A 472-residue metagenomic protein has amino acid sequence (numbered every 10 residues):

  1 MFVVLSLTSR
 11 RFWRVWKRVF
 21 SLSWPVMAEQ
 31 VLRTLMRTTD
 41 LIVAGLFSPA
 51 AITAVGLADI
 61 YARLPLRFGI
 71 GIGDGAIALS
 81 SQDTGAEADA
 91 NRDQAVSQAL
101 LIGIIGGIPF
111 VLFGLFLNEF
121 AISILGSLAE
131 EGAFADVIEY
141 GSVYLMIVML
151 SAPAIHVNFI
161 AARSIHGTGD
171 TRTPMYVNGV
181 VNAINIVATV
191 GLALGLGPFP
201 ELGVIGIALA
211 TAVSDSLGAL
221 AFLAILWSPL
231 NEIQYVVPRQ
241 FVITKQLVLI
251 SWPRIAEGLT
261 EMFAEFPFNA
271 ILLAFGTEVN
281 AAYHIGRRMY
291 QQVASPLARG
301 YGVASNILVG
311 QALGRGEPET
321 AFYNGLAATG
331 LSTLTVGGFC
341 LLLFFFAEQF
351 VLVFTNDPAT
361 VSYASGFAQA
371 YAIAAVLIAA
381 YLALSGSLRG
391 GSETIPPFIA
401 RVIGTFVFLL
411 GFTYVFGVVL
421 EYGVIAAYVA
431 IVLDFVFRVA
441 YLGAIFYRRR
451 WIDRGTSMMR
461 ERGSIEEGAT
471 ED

Functional and structural regions predicted by a protein language model:
M1-S23, S80-S151, F199-S251, V309-A374 (+1 more regions): Short alpha-helical transmembrane segments in multi-pass integral membrane proteins
R10-I42, L46-F47, R63-G75, L79 (+5 more regions): N-terminal transmembrane alpha-helices
S21-L41, I147, T211-G218, F222 (+2 more regions): Transmembrane helical elements of multi-pass membrane transporters/channels
R33, R37-D40, A44, L66-G73 (+12 more regions): Alpha-helical transmembrane segments and their lipid-water interface positions in multi-pass membrane proteins
T38, L46-P49, D83, G167-T168 (+5 more regions): Helix-loop interface residues and adjacent transmembrane-helix termini in multi-pass membrane transporters, primarily
T39-R63, A135-Y140, V204, L209 (+4 more regions): Interfacial/gating helices of multi-pass transporter permease domains
I52-G114, I155-G167, T171-P174, A282-F345 (+2 more regions): Small-residue-rich hydrophobic transmembrane alpha-helices
L66, I70, Y144-H166, P174-N182 (+6 more regions): Short runs within selected transmembrane alpha-helices of multi-pass transporters and secretion channels
